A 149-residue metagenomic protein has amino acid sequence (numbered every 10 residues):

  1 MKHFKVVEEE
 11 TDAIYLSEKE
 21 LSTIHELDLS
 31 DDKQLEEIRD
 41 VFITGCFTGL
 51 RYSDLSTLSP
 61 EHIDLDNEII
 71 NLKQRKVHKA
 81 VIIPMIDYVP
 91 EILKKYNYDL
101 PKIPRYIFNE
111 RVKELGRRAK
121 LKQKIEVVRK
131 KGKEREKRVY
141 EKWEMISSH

Functional and structural regions predicted by a protein language model:
M1-Y52, S56, D66, K76 (+1 more regions): Basic, Lys/Arg- and aromatic-enriched nucleic-acid-binding interface segment
E10, T44, N97, E144-M145: Generic anion/oxyanion-binding catalytic loop in active/binding sites
D12, K79, K142: Glycine-rich, flexible loop/turn motifs
T23-L27, D64-I69, K73-K120: Basic, alpha-helical nucleic-acid-contacting "clamp/cap" segments
S30-D32, Y98-K102, E110-H149: Short, basic (Lys/Arg/His-rich) helix/loop patches that form interaction surfaces in the mid-to-C-terminal regions
T57-I63, H149: A short, basic/aromatic helix-end/turn motif that makes direct DNA contacts
E61-D64, D87-V89, R129-R135: Active/binding-pocket-proximal capping segment
